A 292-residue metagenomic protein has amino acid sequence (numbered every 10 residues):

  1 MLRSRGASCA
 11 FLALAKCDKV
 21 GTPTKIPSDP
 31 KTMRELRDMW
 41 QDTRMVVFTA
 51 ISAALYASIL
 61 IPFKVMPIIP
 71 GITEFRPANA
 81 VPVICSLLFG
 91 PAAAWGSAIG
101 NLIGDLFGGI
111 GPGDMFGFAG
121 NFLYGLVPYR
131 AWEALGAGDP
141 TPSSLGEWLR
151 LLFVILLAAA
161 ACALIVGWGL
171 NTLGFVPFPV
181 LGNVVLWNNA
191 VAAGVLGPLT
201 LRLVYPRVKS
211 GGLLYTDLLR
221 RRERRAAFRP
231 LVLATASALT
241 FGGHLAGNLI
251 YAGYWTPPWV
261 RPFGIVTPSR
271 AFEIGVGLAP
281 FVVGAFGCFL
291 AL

Functional and structural regions predicted by a protein language model:
K19-P23, S28-D29: Low-complexity intrinsically disordered segments
P27, K31-D42, A98, F107 (+3 more regions): Juxtamembrane loop-helix boundary motifs flanking transmembrane segments in multi-pass membrane proteins
D29-W95, I99-L102, G113-M115, G243: Hydrophobic transmembrane alpha-helices
I61-A78, I103-L292: Membrane-embedded alpha-helical hairpins and interfacial helices in multi-pass inner-membrane proteins
